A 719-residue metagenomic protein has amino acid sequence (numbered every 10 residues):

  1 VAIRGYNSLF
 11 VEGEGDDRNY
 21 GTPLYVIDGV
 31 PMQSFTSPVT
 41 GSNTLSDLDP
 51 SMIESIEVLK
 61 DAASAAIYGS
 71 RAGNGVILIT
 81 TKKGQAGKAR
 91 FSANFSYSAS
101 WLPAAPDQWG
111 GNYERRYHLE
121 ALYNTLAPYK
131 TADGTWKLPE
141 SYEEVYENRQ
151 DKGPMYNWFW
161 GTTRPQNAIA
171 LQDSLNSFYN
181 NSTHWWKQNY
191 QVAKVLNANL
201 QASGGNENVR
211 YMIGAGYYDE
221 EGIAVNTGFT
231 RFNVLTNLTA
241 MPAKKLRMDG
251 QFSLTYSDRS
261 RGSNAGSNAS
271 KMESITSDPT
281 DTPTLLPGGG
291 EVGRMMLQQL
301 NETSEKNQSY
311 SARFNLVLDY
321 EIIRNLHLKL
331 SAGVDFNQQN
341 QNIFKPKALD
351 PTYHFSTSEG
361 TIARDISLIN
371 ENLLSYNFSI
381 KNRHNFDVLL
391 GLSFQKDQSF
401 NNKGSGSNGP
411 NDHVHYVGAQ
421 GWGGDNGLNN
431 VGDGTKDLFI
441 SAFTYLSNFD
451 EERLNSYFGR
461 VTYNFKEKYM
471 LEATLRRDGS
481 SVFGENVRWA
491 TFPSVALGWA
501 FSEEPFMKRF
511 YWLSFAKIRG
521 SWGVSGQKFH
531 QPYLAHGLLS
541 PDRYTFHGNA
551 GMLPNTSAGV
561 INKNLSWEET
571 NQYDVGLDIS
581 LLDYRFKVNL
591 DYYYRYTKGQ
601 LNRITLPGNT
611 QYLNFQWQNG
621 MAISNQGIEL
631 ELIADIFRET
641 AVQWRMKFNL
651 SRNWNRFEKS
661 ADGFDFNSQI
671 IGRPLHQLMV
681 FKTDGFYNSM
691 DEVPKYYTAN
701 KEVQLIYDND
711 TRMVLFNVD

Functional and structural regions predicted by a protein language model:
V1, D16-R18, G69-G73, T227-T230 (+2 more regions): Short, glycine-/polar-rich solvent-exposed loops and beta-turns at beta-strand/coil boundaries
V1-A2, L9-P23, M32-G41, Q85-V225 (+5 more regions): Residues embedded in well-ordered regular secondary structure
V1-V30, S55, A65-K82: Extracytoplasmic beta-strand/coil segments of soluble accessory domains associated with Gram-negative outer-membrane
I3-N7, I27-D28, K60, T81-K83 (+6 more regions): Flexible glycine-/small-residue-rich
P50-S92, V195-N197, R210, Y218: A beta-strand signature from Gram-negative outer-membrane beta-barrel systems, especially the internal plug domain
A72, G204-N208, Y217, F465 (+1 more regions): A generic beta-sheet turn/junction motif
H118-H184, T276-Q298, H415-N448, R543-A558 (+1 more regions): Flexible glycine-rich, low-complexity coil/linker segments exposed to the extracellular/periplasmic environment
R231, N237-L246, Q251-Y256, A265 (+2 more regions): Extracellular/periplasmic, surface-exposed regions of secreted and cell-surface proteins
